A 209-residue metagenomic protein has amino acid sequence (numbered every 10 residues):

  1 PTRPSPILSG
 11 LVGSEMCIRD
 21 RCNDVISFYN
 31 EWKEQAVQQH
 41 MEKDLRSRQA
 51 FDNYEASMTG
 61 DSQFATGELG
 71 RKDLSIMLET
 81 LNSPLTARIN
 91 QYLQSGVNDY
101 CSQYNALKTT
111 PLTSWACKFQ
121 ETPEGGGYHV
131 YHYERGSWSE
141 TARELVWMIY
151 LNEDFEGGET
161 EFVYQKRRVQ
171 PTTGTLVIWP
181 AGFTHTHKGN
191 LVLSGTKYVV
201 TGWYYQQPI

Functional and structural regions predicted by a protein language model:
P1-G13, I18: Single conserved hydrophobic/aromatic residue that forms the stacking wall/gate of nucleotide- or nucleobase-binding
S14-L176, T184-I209: Fe(II)/2-oxoglutarate oxygenase catalytic core
